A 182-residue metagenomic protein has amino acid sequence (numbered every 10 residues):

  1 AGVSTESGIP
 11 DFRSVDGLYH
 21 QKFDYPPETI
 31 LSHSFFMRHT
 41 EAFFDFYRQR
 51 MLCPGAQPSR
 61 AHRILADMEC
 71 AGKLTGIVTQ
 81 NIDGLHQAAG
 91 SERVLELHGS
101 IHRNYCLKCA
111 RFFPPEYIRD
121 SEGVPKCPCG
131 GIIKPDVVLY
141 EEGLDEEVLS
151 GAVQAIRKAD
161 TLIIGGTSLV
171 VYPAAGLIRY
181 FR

Functional and structural regions predicted by a protein language model:
A1-R182: Conserved catalytic core of sirtuin-type NAD+-dependent deacylases
